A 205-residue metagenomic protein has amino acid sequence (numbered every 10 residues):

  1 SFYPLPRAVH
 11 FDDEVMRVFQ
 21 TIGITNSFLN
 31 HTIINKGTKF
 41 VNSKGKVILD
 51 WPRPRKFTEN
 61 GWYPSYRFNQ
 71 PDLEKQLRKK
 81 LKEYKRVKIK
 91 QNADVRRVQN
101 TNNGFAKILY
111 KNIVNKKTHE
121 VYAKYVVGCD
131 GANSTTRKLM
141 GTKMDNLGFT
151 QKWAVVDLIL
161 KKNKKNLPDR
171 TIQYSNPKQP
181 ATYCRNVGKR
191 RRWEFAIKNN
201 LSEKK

Functional and structural regions predicted by a protein language model:
S1: N-terminal Rossmann-like FAD-binding beta1-loop-alpha1 element of flavoenzymes
P4-K82, Q99, Y174-S175, C184-N186: Active-site-adjacent segment of FAD-dependent monooxygenases/related oxidoreductases
D12, I34-K36, V41, L49-W51 (+5 more regions): FAD-dinucleotide binding site
L29, K88-K90, D145: General small-molecule cofactor/ligand-binding pocket signal
T38, V87-K88: Short, conserved active-site loop motifs that form the nucleotide-linked donor/cofactor pocket
Q91-K107: A conserved short coil-to-beta-strand element within the FAD-binding core of flavoproteins
V114-Y125, C129: Core beta-strand elements of the Rossmann-like FAD/NAD(P) dinucleotide-binding domain in flavoenzyme oxidoreductases
Y125, C129-K205: Conserved FAD-binding catalytic core of PHBH/FMO-like flavoproteins
